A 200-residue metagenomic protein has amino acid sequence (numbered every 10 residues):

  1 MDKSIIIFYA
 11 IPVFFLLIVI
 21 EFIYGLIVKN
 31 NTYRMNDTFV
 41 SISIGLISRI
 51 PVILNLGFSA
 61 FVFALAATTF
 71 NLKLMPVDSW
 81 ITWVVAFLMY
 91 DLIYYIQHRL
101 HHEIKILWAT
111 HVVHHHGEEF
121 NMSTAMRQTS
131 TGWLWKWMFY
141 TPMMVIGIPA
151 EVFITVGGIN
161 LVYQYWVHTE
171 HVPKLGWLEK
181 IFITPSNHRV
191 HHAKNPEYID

Functional and structural regions predicted by a protein language model:
M1-F15: Hydrophobic transmembrane alpha-helical segments in integral membrane proteins
M1-K3, N31-D37, K73-S79, V113-H114: Helix-boundary and loop/linker segments of multi-pass membrane transporters
Y9, T32-R49: Loop-to-helix transition at the N-terminal end of transmembrane alpha-helices
V13-G25, A60-F61, F87-I93: Central hydrophobic cores of alpha-helical transmembrane segments in multi-pass inner-membrane proteins across all
V19-F39: Membrane-interface helix-loop junction between the first two transmembrane segments
L46-N55, W80-D200: Membrane-embedded catalytic scaffold of the fatty acid hydroxylase/desaturase
F58-V84: Juxtamembrane/interfacial segments at transmembrane-helix boundaries in multi-pass membrane proteins
